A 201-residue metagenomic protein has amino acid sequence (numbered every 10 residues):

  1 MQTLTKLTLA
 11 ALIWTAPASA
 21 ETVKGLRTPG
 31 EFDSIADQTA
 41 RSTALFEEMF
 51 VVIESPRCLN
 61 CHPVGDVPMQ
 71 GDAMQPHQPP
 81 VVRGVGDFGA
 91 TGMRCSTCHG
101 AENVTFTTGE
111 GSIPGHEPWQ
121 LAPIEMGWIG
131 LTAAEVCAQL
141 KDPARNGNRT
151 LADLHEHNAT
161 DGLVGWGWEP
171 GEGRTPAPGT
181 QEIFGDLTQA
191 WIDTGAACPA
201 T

Functional and structural regions predicted by a protein language model:
Q2-A44, P56-L59, V64-M69, Q189-T201: Post-cleavage N-terminal segment of exported redox proteins
W14, V52, G89-G92, L131: Processing junctions and N-termini across compartments
E31-V52, P68, D72-F88: Electrostatic cytochrome c docking/interface patches
A40, P56, N103, G109-T201: C-type cytochrome heme-c attachment and multiheme electron-transfer modules
A44, P56, A90-M93, I183: Short, well-structured alpha-helical interface segments that form or flank functional binding sites
P56-G65, G92-N103: The canonical Cys-X-X-Cys-His
H62-V64, Q70-M74, T107-G111: Short, solvent-exposed loop/turn and secondary-structure capping segments
